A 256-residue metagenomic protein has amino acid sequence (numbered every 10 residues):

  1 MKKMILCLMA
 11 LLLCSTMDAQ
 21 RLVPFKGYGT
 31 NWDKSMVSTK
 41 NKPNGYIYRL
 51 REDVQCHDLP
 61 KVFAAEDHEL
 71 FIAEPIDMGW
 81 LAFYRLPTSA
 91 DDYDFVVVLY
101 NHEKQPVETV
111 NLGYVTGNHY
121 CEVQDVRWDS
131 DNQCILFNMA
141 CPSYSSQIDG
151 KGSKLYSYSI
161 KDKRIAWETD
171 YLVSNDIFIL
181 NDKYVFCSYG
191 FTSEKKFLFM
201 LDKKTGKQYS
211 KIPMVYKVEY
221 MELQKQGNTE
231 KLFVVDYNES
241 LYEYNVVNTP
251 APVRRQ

Functional and structural regions predicted by a protein language model:
M1-M4, Q20: Positively charged n-region of N-terminal signal peptides that target proteins for export
M4-L13: Sec-dependent N-terminal signal peptides
S15-A19: Sec/Tat signal peptide C-region and signal peptidase I cleavage site
Q20-Y28, P43-E66, V96-V115, D149-D170 (+2 more regions): Surface-exposed loop/turn elements that mediate protein-protein interactions on large endomembrane-trafficking
P24-K40, A64-D77, L112, T116-R127 (+2 more regions): Repeated scaffold domains used in trafficking and secretory/extracellular systems, primarily beta-propellers
D33-M36, E74-T88, V123-Y144, I177-T192 (+1 more regions): Repeat-blade elements of multi-bladed beta-propeller folds
V62-E103: N-terminal accessory/assembly segment that mediates macromolecular interactions
T88-D94, S145-G152, G190-K196: Short, solvent-exposed loop/turn segments at conserved positions within beta-propeller repeat blades
